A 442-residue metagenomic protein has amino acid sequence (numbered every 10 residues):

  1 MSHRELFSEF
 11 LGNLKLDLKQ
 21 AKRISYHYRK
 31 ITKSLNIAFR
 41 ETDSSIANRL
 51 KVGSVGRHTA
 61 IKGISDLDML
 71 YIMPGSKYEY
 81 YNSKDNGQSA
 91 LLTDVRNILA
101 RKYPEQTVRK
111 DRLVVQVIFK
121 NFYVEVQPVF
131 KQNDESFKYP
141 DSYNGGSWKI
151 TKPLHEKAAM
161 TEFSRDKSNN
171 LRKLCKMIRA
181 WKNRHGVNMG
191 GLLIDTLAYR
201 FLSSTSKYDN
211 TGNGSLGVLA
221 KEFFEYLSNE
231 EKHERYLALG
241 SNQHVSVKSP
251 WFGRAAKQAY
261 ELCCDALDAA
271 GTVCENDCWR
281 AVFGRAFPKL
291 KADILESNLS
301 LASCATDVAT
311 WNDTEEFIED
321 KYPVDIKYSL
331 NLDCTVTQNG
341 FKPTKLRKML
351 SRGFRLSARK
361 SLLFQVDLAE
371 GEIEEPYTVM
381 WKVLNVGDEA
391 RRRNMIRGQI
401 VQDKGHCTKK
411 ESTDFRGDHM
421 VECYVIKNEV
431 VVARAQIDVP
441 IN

Functional and structural regions predicted by a protein language model:
M1-F7, E234-N442: Terminal (often C-terminal) interaction modules
M1-I64, G75-N86: N-terminal regions immediately upstream of nucleotidyltransferase
K19, R23-S25, R29-T32, R96 (+1 more regions): Catalytic cores of NTP-dependent nucleotidyl/adenyl transfer enzymes across multiple folds
T32-R40, A90-R101: Short, acidic/charged, Gly/Pro-enriched secondary-structure junctions
V52, I118-F122, V386, N428: Short strand-coil-strand connectors
G53-G56, Y71-G75, F119-N121, P128-F130: Short, flexible loop/turn elements at secondary-structure junctions
G63-L67, K120-F122: A short, glycine/Asx- and small/polar-enriched loop/turn that sits immediately N-terminal to a beta-strand
L70-I98: A broadly used, surface-exposed interaction patch
